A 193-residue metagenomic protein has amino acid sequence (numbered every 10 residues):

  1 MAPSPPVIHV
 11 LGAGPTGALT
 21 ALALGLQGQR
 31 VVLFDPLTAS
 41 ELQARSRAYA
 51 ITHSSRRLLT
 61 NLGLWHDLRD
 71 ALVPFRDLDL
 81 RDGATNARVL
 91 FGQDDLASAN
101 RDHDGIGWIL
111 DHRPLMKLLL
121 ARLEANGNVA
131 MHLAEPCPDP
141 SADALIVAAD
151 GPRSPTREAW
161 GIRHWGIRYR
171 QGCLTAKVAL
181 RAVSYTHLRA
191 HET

Functional and structural regions predicted by a protein language model:
M1-S4: A short, basic/flexible loop-to-alpha-helix module at the beginning of a structural domain
I8-V32: N-terminal Rossmann-like FAD-binding beta1-loop-alpha1 element of flavoenzymes
L26-R45: Glycine-rich FAD pyrophosphate-binding loop
T52, R56, L115-M116, Q171 (+1 more regions): A general structural signal for well-ordered alpha-helical segments in protein cores
L58-L115: A conserved beta-strand/loop capping segment in the N-terminal third of enzymes that catalyze redox or closely related
L110-H132: Helical element adjacent to the flavin cofactor pocket in flavoenzyme catalytic cores
L133-P140: A conserved short coil-to-beta-strand element within the FAD-binding core of flavoproteins
D143-R189: Conserved FAD-binding catalytic core of PHBH/FMO-like flavoproteins
